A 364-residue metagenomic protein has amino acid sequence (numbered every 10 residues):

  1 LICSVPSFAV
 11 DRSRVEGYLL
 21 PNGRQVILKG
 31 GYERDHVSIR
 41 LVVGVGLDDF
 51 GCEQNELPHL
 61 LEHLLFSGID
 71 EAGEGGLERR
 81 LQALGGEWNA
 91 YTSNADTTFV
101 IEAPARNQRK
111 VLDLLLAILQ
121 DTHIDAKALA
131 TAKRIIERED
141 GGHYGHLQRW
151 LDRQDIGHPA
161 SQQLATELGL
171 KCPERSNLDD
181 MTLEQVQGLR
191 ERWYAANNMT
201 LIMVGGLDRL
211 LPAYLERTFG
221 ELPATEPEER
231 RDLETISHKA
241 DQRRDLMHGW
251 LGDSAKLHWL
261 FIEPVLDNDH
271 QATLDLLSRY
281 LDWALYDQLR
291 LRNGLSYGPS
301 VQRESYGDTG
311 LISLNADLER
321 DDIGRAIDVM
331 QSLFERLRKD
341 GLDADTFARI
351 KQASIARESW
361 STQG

Functional and structural regions predicted by a protein language model:
S4-P6: N-terminal signal peptide c-region/cleavage motif recognized by signal peptidases
F8-D35: N- or domain-start disorder-to-order transition segments that initiate the globular core
G23, L41, H59-L61, L81 (+12 more regions): Buried hydrophobic packing residues in well-ordered domains
Y32-L81, D253, W259, N268-D282: Active/ligand-binding-proximal structured segments within catalytic/core domains that scaffold catalytic residues
V43, I69-D70, G76-L189, T235-S237 (+3 more regions): Acidic/histidine-enriched segments that form metal/cofactor-coordinating and catalytic pocket/exosite environments
V45-G51, E62-G68, T97-P104, L119-H123 (+7 more regions): Second-shell loop/turn segments in exported
H158-T166, A195-A196, T200-V265: An aromatic/glycine/proline-enriched structural segment found at the starts of mature extracellular/organellar domains
H258-L260, S278-L318: A structural supersecondary motif
